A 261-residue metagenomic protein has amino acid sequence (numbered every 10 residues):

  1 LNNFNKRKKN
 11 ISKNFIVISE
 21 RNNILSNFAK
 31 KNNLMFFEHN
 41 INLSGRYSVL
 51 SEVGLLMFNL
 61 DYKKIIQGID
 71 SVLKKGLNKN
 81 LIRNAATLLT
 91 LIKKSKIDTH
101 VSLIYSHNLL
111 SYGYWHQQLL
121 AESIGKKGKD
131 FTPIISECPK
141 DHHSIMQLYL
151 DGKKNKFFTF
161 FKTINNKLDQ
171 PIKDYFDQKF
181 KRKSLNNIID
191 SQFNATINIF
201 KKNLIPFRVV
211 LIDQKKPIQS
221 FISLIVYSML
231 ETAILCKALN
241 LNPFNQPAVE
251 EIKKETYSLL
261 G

Functional and structural regions predicted by a protein language model:
L1-L77, K254, S258: Glycine-rich phosphate-binding loops that contact phosphosugars or nucleotide phosphates
N2, S51-M57, I66, Y114-A121 (+5 more regions): Predominant activation on well-ordered alpha-helical scaffold segments within soluble catalytic domains
I16-I18, M35-F37, V101-L103, F158-K162 (+1 more regions): Hydrophobic/aromatic beta-strand patches that form the interior of the parallel beta-sheet core in alpha/beta enzyme
F37-N42, F180-K181, K237-N240: Short beta-alpha connecting loops at secondary-structure transitions that line or flank enzyme active sites
Y62, I66, K74-I199, N203: Acidic catalytic cores of enzymes that act on phosphate-bearing nucleotides/polynucleotides
E137-C138, L211-F221, A248: Small/polar glycine-rich anion-binding or flexible loop at a beta-alpha turn
K201-K202, Q219-I234: Short glycine/proline-rich, acidic loop/turn segments that cap or connect secondary-structure elements
L241-G261: C-terminal amphipathic alpha-helical interaction region
